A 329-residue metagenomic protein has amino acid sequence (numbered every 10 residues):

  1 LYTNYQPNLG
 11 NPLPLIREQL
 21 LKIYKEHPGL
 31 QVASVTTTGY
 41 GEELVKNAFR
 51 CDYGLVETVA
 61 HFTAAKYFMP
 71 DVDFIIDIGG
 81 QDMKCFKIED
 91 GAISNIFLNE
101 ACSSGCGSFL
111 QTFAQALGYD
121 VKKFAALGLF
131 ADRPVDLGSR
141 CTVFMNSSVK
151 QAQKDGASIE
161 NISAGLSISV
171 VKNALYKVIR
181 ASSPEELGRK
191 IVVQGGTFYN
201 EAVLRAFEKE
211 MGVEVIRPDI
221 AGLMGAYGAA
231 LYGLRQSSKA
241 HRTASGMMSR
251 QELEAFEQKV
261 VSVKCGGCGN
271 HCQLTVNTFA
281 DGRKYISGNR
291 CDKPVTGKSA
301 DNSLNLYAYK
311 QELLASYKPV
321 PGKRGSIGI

Functional and structural regions predicted by a protein language model:
L1, V72-A92, K264-N277: Gly/Thr-rich phosphate-binding beta-strand-loop-beta motif of the actin/hexokinase/Hsp70
L1-L55, R189, R205-D219, K239-E254 (+3 more regions): N-terminal glycine/serine-rich phosphate-binding loop of ATP-dependent small-molecule kinases, especially carbohydrate
N4, L9-N11, D90-R133, R235 (+2 more regions): Glycine-rich phosphate-binding loop plus the immediately following alpha-helix
P7-L9, A33-T37, D52-H61, I76-G80 (+4 more regions): Active-site nucleophile and cofactor-binding loops and adjacent substrate-binding regions of central metabolic enzymes
T38-G41, S169, S182-E208, A221-G222: Glycine-rich phosphate-binding loops at beta-strand->alpha-helix junctions
T63, G107-T112, D219-M247: Glycine-rich phosphate-binding/hydrolytic loop that grips phosphoryl groups
K84, R235-N302: Acidic, glycine/GT-rich loop-and beta-edge segments that sit at the periphery of enzyme/chaperone cores
S147-Y176: Adenine-nucleotide phosphate-binding core of ATP-dependent small-molecule kinases
